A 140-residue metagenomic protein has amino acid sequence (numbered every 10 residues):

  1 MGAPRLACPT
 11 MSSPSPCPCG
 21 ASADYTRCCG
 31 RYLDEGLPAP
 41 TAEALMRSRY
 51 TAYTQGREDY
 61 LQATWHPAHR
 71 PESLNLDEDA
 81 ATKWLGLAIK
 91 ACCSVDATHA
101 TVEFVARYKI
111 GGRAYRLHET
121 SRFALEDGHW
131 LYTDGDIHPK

Functional and structural regions predicted by a protein language model:
G2-R5, A63, A80: Replace "small metal-dependent catalytic modules" with "small catalytic or cofactor-binding modules
S12-A23: Short Cys/His-rich zinc-binding micro-motifs
R27-C29: Cysteine-centered loop/knuckle micro-motif
D34-S73, E78: Core segments of small alpha/beta cavity-forming domains
A68-E72, T82, G128, G135-I137: Structured, amphipathic secondary-structure segments that form assembly/contact surfaces in multi-subunit
D79-R116: Surface-exposed, charged secondary-structure patches
H118-K140: Short beta-strand edge/turn micro-motifs at domain boundaries
